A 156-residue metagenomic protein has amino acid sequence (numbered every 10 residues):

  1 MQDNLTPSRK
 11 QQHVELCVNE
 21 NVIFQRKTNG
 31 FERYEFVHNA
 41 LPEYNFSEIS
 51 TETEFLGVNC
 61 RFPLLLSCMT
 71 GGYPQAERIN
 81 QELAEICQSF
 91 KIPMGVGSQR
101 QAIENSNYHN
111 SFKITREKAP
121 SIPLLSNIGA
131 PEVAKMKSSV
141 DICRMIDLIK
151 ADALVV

Functional and structural regions predicted by a protein language model:
M1-L56, C60: An N-cap/entry alpha-helix motif that binds or orients negatively charged groups
P42-E43, G72-Y73, P131-V133: Short, flexible loop segments at the rims of nucleotide/cofactor-binding pockets, characterized by
E48-L56, N80-E85, Y108-R116, D141-M145: Short, charged beta->alpha transition segments
E54-N105: Active-site cofactor/substrate anionic-group-binding motifs, chiefly glycine- and Lys/Arg-rich phosphate-binding loops
F62-P63, P123-L125: Glycine-rich, often proline-containing surface loops adjacent to acidic residues and nearby aromatics that form
C68, V96-S98, S126-A130, V156: A cross-domain feature marking catalytic cores of carbohydrate-active enzymes and several ubiquitous metabolic/repair
Q75-R78, A102-A119, E132-V140: Active-site-adjacent beta->alpha loops and helix N-cap segments on the catalytic face of soluble alpha/beta enzymes
A84-S89, E117-L124, P131-V156: Alpha/beta enzyme core
